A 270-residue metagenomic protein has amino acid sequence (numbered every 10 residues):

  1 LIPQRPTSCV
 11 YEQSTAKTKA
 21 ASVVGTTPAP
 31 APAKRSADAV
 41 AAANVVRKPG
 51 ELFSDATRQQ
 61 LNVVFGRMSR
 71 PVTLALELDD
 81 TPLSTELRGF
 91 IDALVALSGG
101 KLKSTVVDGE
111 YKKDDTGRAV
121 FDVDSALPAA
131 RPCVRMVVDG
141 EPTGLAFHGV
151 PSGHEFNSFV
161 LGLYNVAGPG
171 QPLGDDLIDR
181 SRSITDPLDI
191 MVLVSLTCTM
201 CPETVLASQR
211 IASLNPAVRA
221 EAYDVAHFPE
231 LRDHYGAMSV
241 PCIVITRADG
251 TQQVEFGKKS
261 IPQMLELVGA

Functional and structural regions predicted by a protein language model:
I2, P6-G50, G66, M264-A270: Iron-sulfur (Fe-S) cluster-binding modules
A31-R70, S158-T185: N-terminal leader/targeting and pre-domain segments
F53, T57-Q59, V63-G66, R70 (+3 more regions): Structural recognition of alpha-helix starts/caps
T57, N62-D92, S98, R182-P216: Local sequence-structure signature of Cys/Sec-based thiol-disulfide redox active-site neighborhoods
G66, E86-G99, S104-G109, V123 (+3 more regions): Acidic, two-metal ion nucleic-acid-processing modules in DNA metabolism proteins
G100-K113, P216-E230: Thiol-based oxidoreductase modules, predominantly thioredoxin-like and allied folds used for disulfide exchange
K113-L145, P229-T246: Structural micro-motif
V137-P169, I245-A270: Non-catalytic, surface beta->alpha helical segment in thiol-disulfide oxidoreductase systems
